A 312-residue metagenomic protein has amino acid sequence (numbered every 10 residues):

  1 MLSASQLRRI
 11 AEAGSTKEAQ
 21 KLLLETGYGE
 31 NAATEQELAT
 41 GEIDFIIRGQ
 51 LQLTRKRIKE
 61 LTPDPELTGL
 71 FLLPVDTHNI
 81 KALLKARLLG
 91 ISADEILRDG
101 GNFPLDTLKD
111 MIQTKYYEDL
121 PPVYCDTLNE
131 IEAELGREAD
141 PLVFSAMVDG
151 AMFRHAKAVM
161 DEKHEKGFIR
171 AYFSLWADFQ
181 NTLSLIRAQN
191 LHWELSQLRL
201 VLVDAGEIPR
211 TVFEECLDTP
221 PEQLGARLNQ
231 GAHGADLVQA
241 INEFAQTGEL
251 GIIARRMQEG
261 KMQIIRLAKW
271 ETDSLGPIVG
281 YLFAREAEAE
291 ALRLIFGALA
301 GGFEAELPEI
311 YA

Functional and structural regions predicted by a protein language model:
M1-A312: N-terminal domain-start signal
